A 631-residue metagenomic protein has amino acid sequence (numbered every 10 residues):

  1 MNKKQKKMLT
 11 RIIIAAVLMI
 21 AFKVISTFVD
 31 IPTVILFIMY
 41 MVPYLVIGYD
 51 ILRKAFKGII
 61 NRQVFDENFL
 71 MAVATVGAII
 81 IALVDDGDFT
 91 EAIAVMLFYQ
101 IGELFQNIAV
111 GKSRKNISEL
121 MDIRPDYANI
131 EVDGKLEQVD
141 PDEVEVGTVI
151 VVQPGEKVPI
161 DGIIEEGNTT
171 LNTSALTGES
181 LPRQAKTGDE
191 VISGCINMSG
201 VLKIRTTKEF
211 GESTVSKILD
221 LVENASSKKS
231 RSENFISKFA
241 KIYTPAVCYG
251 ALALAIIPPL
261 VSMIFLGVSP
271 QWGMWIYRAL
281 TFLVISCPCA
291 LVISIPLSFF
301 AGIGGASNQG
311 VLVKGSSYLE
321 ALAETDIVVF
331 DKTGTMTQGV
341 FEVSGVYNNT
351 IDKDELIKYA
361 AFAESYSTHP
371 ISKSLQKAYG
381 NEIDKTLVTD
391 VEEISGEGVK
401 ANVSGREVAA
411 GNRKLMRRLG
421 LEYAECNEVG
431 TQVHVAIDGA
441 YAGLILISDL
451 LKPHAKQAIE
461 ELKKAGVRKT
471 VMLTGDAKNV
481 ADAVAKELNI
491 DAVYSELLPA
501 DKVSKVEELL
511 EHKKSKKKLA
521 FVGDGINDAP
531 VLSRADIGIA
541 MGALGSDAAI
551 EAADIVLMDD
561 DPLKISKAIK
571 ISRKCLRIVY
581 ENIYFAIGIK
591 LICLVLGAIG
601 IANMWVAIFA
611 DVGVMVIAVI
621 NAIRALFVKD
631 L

Functional and structural regions predicted by a protein language model:
M1-I14, Y243: N-terminal membrane topogenic signal
A16-V17, F235-L266, T281-F299, Y580-F609: Bilayer-spanning, highly hydrophobic alpha-helical transmembrane segments
K23, Y40-Y127, E131, E143-E145 (+7 more regions): Actuator/coupling domain of P-type ATPases
M41-Y44, Q100, I242, Q271-A290 (+2 more regions): Small-residue-enriched core segments of transmembrane alpha-helices in multipass membrane transport and channel
I60, E67-A74, L176, Y277 (+2 more regions): Conserved catalytic phosphorylation-site environment of P-type ATPases
G250, K513-K516, A553, M558-L631: Membrane-embedded transport module
V343-K469, K478, I490-V506: P-type ATPase nucleotide-binding
G405, T431, I437-E581, I589: Conserved ATP-binding TGD loop and adjacent catalytic N/P-domain core of P-type ATPases
